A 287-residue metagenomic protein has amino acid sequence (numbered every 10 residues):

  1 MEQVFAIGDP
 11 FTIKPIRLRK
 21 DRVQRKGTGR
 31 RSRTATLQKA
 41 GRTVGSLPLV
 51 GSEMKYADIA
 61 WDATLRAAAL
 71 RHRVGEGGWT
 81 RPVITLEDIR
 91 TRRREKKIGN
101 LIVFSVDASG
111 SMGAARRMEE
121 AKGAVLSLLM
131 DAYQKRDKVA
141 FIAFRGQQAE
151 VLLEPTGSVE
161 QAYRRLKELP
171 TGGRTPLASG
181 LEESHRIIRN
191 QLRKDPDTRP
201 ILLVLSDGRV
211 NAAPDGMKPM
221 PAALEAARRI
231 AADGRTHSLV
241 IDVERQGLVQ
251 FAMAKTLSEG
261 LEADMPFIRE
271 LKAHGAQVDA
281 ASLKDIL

Functional and structural regions predicted by a protein language model:
M1-G99: Acidic/polar low-complexity segments with low predicted structural confidence
Q38-E53, V106-S111, Q147-E150, R164-K167: Short hinge/gating elements
L65, E95-P155, T171, A178-E183 (+3 more regions): Von Willebrand factor
M130-Q134, R193, R228-T236: Arginine/glycine-rich "motif VI" loop of SF2 helicases in the C-terminal RecA-like domain
K138-E168, I187-R193, M217-K218, G247-E259 (+1 more regions): Short beta-strand-loop
A140, H237-V240, D264-R269: Short hydrophobic alpha-helical runs that function as membrane-insertion/retention elements
R209-G260: VWA/integrin I-like adhesion module and closely mimicked acidic/polar interface patches used
L257-L287: C-terminal helix of von Willebrand factor
